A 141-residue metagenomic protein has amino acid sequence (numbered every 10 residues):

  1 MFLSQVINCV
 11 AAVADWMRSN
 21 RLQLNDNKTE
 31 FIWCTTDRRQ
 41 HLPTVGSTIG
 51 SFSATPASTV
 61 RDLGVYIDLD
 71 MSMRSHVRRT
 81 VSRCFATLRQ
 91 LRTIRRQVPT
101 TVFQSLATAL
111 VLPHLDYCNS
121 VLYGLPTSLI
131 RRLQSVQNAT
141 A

Functional and structural regions predicted by a protein language model:
M1-A141: Hydrophobic/basic alpha-helical segments
